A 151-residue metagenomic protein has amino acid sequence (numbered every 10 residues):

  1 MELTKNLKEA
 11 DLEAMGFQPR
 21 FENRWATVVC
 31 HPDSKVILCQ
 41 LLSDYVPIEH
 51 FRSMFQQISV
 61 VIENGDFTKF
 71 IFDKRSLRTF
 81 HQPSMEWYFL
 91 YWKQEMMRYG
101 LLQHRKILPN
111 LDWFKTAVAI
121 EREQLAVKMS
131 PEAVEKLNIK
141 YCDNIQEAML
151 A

Functional and structural regions predicted by a protein language model:
M1-A151: Amphipathic, Lys/Arg-enriched alpha-helical "gate/interface" segment within cytosolic domains that mediates
